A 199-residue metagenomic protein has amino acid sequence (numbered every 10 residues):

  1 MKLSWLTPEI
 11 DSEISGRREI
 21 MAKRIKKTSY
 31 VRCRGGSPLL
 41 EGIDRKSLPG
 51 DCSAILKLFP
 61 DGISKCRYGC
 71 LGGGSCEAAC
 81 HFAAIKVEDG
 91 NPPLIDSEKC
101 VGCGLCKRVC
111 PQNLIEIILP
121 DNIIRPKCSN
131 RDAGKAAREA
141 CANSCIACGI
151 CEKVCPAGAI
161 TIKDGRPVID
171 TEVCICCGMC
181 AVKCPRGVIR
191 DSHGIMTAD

Functional and structural regions predicted by a protein language model:
M1-V154, G158, K183, G187-R190 (+1 more regions): Ferredoxin-type iron-sulfur electron-transfer modules and their immediate structural context
T161: Calcium-binding motifs, dominated by EF-hand helix-loop-helix domains
P167: Glycan-recognition and catalytic cores of secretory/periplasmic carbohydrate-active enzymes
G178: Terminal recognition/anchoring or ligand-binding modules at protein termini
